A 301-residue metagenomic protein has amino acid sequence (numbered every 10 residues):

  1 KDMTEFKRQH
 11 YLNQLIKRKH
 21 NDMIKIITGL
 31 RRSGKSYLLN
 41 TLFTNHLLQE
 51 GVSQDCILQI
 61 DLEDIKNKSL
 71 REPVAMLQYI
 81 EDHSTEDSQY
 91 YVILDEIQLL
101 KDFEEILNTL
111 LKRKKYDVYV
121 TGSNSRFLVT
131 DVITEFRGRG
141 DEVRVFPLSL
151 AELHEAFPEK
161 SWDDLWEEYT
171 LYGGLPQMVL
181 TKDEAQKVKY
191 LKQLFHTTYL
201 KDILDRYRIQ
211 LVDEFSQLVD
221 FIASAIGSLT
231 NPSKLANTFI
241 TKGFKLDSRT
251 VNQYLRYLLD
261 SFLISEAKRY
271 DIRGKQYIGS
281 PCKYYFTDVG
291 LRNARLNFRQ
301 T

Functional and structural regions predicted by a protein language model:
D2-H20: Pre-Walker A adenine-sensing motif
I27: Hydrophobic anchor at the beta1->P-loop junction of P-loop NTPases
L30: P-loop (Walker A) phosphate-binding loop of NTP-binding proteins
S36: Walker A/P-loop
L58-S88: Short glycine-rich substrate-engagement loop in P-loop NTPases that contacts/grips substrate
E104-V120, N124-S125, I133-T134: Conserved catalytic/switch belt of AAA+ P-loop NTPases
S123-S125, T130-L229, S233: Interdomain motor-coupling "hinge/lid" segment immediately C-terminal to the ATP-binding subdomain of NTP-driven enzymes
E184, K189-T301: Accessory nucleic acid-recognition modules appended to NTPase machines
